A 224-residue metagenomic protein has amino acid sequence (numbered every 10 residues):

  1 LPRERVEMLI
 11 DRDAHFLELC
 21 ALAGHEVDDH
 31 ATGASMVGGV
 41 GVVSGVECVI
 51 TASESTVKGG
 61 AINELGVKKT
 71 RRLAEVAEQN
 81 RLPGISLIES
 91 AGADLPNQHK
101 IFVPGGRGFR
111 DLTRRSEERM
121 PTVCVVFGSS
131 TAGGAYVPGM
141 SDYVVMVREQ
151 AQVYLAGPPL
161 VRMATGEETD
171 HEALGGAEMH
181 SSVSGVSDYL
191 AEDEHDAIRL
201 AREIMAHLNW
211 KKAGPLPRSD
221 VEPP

Functional and structural regions predicted by a protein language model:
P2-V123, F127-Y136, M140-L160, T165-P224: Terminal-region recognition feature
